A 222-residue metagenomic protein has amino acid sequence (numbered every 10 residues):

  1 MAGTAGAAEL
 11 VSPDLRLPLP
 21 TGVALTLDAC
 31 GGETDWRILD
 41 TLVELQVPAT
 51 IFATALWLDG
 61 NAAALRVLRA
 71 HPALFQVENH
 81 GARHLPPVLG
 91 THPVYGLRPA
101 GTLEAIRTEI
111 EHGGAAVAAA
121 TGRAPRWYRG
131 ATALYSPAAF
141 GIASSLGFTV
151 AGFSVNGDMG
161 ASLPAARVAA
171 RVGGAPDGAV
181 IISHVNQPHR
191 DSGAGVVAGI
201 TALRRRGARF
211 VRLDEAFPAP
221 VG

Functional and structural regions predicted by a protein language model:
M1-A2: N-terminal export leaders
G6-Y95, G101, H112-A119: Active-site beta->alpha N-cap acidic-glycine motif
E9-L19, L45, R190-G222: C-terminal domain-boundary segment and adjacent tail
A24-T26, A49-A53, Q76-N79, R126-R129 (+3 more regions): Structural recognition of the beta-strand scaffold that forms the well-ordered cores of secreted hydrolase catalytic
A29-T34, A53-A63, R129-S136, D158-P164 (+1 more regions): Acidic-and-aromatic substrate-binding clefts and catalytic sites of carbohydrate-active enzymes
T34-I38, N61-A64, T102, I106-G113 (+4 more regions): Stable alpha-helical elements in mature extracytoplasmic
P87-V94, S162-A166, D191-V197, G222: Histidine/acidic-residue-rich catalytic or RNA/ligand-binding cores of hydrolases and nuclease-related proteins
A124, L134-P176, A208-A219: His/Asp/Glu-enriched short active-site or ligand-binding loop at hydrolase and phosphoryl-transfer sites
